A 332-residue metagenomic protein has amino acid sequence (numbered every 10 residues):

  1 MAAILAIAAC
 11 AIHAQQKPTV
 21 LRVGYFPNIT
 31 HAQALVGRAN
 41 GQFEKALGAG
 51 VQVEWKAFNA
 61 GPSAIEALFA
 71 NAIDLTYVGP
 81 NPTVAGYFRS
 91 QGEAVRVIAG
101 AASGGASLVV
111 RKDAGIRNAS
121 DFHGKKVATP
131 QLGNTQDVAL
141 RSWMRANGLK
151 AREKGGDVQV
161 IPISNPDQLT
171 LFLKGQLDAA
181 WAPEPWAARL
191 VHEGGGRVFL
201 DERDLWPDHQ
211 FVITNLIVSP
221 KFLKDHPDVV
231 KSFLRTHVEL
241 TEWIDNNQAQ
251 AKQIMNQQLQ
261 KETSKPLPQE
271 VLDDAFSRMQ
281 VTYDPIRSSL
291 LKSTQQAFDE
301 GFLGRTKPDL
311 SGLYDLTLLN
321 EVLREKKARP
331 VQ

Functional and structural regions predicted by a protein language model:
M1-V20, A328-Q332: Short, low-complexity disordered leader/linker segments with a strong preference for bacterial N-terminal type II
Q16-P162, K174, D178-E184, F199: Short, glycine-/small- and polar/acidic-enriched structural segments that line small-molecule recognition paths
T30, A39, A64, G79-P82 (+11 more regions): Stable alpha-helical elements in mature extracytoplasmic
G41-V51, D204-P207, F276-P285: Short, solvent-exposed loop/beta-turn-alpha elements that line the ligand-binding surface or hinge of extracytoplasmic
Q91, A114, K154-D157, I161 (+1 more regions): Pocket-lining segment of extracytoplasmic ligand-binding domains
K224-R305: Secondary-structure end/capping motifs
Q295-Q332: Conserved C-terminal helix/tail region of periplasmic/extracytoplasmic solute-binding proteins
